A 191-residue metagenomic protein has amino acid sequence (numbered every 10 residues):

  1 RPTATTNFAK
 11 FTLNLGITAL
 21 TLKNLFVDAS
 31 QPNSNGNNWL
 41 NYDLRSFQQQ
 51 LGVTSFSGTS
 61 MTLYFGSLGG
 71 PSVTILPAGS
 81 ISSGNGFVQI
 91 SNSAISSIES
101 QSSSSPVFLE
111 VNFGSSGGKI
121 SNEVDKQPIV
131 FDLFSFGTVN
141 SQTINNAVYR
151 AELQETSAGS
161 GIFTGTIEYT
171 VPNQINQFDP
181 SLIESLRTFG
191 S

Functional and structural regions predicted by a protein language model:
T5-F11, G16-L22, P32, G36-W39 (+7 more regions): Aromatic sugar-binding surface patches on proteins that engage polysaccharides or sugar-phosphate polymers
S80-Q154: Intrinsically disordered, low-complexity acidic Ser/Thr-rich regulatory segments
